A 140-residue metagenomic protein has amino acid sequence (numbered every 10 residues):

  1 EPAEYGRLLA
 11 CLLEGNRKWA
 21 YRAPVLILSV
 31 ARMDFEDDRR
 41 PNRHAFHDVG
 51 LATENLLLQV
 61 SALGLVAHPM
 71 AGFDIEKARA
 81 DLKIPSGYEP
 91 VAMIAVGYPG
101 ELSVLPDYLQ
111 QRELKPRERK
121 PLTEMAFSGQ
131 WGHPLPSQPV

Functional and structural regions predicted by a protein language model:
E1-V140: Acidic, surface-exposed loops and disordered segments
